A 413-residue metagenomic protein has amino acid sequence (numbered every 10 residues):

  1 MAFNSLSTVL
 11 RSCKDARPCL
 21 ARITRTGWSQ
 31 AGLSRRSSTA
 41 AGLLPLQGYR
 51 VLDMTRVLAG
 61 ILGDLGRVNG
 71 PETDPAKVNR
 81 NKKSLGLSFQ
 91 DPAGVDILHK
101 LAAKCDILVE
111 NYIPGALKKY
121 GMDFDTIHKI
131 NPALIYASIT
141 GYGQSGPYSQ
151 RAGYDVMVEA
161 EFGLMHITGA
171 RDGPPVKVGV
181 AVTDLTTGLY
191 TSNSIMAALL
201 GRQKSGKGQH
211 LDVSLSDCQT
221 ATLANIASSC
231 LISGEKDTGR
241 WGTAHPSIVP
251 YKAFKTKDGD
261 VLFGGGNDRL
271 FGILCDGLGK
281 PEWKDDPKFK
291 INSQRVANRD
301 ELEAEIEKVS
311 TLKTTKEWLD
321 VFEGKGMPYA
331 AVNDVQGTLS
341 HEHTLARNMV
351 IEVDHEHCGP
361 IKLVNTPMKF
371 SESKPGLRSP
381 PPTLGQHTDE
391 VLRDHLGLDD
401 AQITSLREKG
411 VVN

Functional and structural regions predicted by a protein language model:
A2-K204, T383, D389-N413: N-terminal helix-loop segment corresponding to the beta1-alpha1 unit of nucleotide/adenylate-binding folds
P75, W241-P246, Y251-K252, C358-I361 (+1 more regions): Short Gly/Pro-enriched turn/cap motifs at secondary-structure boundaries
Y142-G143, L215-T220, D258-D260, G266-L270 (+2 more regions): Glycine-rich beta-alpha junction loops
Q144, D172-V182, Q203-Q219, G239-P246 (+2 more regions): Conserved Rossmann-fold dehydrogenase catalytic segment
G188-Q209, A221-G234, C275-E282: Oxidoreductase and adenylate-handling cofactor-binding alpha/beta cores
V249-K325, Y329: Aromatic-enriched alpha-helical interface/lid elements that frame and gate functional surfaces
T256-G259, E305, T315-K316, N365-N413: An anion-binding loop in the catalytic cleft
G324-R378: A glycine-rich dinucleotide-binding beta-alpha-beta segment and adjacent secondary-structure elements that constitute
